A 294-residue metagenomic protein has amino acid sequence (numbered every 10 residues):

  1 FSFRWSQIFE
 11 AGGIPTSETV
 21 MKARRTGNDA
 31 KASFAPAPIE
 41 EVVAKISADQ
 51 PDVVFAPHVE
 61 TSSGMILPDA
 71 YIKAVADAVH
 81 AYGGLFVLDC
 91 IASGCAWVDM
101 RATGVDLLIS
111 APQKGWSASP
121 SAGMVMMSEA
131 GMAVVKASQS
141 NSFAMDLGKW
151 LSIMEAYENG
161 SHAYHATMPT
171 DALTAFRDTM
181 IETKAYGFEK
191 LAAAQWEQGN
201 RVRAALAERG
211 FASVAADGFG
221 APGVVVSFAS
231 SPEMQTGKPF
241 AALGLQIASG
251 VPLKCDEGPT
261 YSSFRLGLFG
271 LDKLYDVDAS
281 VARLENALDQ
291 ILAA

Functional and structural regions predicted by a protein language model:
F1-K45: PLP-dependent aspartate aminotransferase-fold enzymes
R4, A37, E41, I66-A70 (+13 more regions): Conserved active-site and cofactor/substrate-binding residues in soluble primary-metabolism enzymes
T16, F86-V87, S213, I247: Hydrophobic beta-strand scaffold residues
N28-C90, G94, L107: Active-site phosphate-binding strand-loop segment of PLP-dependent enzymes
R101-Q113: Conserved active-site segment immediately N-terminal to the catalytic lysine that forms the internal aldimine
Q113-A204, E208, D272: Active-site C-terminal subdomain of aminotransferase-like
A207-A279: Conserved C-terminal alpha-helix-loop-beta "cap" of PLP-dependent enzymes that closes/shapes the active-site mouth
